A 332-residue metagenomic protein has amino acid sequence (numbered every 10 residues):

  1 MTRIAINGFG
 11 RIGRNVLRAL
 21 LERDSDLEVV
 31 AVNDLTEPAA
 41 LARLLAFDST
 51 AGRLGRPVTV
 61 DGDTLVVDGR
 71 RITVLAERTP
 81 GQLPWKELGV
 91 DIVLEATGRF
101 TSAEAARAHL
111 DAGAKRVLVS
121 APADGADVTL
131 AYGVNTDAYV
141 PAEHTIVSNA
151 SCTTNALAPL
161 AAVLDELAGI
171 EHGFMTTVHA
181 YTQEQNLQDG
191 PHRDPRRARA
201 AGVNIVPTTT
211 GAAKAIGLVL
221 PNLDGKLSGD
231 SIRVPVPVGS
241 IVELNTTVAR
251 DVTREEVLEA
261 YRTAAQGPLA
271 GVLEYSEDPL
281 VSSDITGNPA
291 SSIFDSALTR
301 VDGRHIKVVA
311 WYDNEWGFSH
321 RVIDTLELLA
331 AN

Functional and structural regions predicted by a protein language model:
M1, E143-H144, A200-G202, G239-E243 (+1 more regions): Short, solvent-exposed beta-strand edge segments and adjacent coil->beta transition regions
M1-A198, V322-L328, N332: N-terminal Rossmann-like NAD(P) cofactor-binding subdomain of oxidoreductases, focused on the glycine-rich
F9, G13, S102, A150-T153 (+8 more regions): Generic structural signal for well-ordered, non-membrane alpha-helical segments in soluble metabolic enzymes
L21-S25, A162-I170, A180-Q183, T210 (+5 more regions): Generic secondary-structure signature for well-ordered alpha-helical cores
I72-V74, L227, V308: Generic structural signal for residues in well-ordered beta-strands
Y139-P141, R197, V234-S240, R300-G303: Short, flexible turn/loop "capping" segments at secondary-structure junctions
E166, I170-P237: Acidic, glycine-rich segments within the central catalytic cores of soluble metabolic enzymes that bind/position
G229, I241, N245-N332: C-terminal active-site/capping subdomain that shapes the small-molecule cofactor and substrate pocket of enzyme
